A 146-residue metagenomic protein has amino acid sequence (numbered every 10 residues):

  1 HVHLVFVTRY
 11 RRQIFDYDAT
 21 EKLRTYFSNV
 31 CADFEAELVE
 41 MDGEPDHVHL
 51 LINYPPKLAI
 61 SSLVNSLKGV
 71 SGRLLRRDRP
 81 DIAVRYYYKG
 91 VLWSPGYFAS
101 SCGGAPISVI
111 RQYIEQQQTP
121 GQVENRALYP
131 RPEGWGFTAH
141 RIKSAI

Functional and structural regions predicted by a protein language model:
H1-I146: Basic nucleic-acid-binding interfaces
